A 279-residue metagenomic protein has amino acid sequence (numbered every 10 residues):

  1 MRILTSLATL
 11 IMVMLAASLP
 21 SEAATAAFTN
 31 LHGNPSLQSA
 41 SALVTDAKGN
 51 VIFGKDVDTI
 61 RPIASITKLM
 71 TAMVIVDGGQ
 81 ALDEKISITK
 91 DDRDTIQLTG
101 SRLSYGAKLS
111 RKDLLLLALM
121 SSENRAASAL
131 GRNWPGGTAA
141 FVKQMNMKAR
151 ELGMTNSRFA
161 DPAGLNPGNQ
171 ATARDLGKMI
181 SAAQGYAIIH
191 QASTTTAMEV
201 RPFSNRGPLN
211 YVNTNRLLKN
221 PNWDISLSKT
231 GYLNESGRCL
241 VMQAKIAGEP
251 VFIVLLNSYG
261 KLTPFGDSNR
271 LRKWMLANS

Functional and structural regions predicted by a protein language model:
M1-T5: Positively charged n-region of N-terminal signal peptides that target proteins for export
L7-A17: Bacterial N-terminal signal peptides
A17, G79-Q80, C239: Ubiquitous "structural anchor" signal
P20: Non-catalytic, low-structured ubiquitin/UBL-interacting segments
A23-R174, K178-A187, I246: Active-site-adjacent loops and short helices of periplasmic peptidoglycan-processing enzymes
M154-R158, G164-S279: Domain-terminus/edge residues, biased toward the C-terminal soluble/receptor-binding domains of extracytoplasmic
